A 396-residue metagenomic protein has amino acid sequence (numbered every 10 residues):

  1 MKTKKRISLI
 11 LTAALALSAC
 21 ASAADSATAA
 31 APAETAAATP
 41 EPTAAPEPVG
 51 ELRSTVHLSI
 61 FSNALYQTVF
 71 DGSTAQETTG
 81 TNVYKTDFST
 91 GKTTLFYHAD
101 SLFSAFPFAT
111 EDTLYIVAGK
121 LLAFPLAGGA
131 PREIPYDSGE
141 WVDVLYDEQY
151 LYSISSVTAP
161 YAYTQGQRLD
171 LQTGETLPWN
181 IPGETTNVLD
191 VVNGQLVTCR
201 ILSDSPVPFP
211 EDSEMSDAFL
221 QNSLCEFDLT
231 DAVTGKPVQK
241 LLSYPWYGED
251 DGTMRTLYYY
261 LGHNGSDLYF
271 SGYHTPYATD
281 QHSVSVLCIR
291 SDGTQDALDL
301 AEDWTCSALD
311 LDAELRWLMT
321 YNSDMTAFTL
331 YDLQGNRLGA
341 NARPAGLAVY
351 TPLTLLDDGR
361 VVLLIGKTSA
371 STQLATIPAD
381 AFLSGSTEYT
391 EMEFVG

Functional and structural regions predicted by a protein language model:
M1-I10: Bacterial N-terminal signal peptides that target proteins for export
L17-A19: C-terminal motif of bacterial Sec signal peptides marking the signal peptidase cleavage site
A21-A24: Bacterial signal peptide processing site
A31-F61: N-terminal low-complexity, Pro/Thr/Ser-rich intrinsically disordered segments that act as propeptides or flexible
A44-E51, Q76-H98, K120-D137, A159-I181 (+4 more regions): Surface-exposed loop/turn elements that mediate protein-protein interactions on large endomembrane-trafficking
E51-F61, S101-E111, S138-E148, P182-G194 (+4 more regions): Repeated scaffold domains used in trafficking and secretory/extracellular systems, primarily beta-propellers
H57-E77, F106-A118, D147-A162, G194-P208 (+5 more regions): Short beta-strand elements that form the blades of beta-propeller/WD-repeat-like and other beta-sheet-rich scaffold
